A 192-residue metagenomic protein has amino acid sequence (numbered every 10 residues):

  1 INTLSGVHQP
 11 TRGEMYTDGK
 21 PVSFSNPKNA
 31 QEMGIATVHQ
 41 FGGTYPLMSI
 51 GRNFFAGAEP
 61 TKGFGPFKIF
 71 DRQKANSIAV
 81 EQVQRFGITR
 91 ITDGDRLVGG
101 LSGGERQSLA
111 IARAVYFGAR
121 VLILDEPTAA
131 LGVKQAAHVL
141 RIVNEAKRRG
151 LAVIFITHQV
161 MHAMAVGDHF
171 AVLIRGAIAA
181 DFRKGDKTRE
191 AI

Functional and structural regions predicted by a protein language model:
I1-I192: Glycine-rich phosphate-binding loops of nucleotide-dependent enzymes
